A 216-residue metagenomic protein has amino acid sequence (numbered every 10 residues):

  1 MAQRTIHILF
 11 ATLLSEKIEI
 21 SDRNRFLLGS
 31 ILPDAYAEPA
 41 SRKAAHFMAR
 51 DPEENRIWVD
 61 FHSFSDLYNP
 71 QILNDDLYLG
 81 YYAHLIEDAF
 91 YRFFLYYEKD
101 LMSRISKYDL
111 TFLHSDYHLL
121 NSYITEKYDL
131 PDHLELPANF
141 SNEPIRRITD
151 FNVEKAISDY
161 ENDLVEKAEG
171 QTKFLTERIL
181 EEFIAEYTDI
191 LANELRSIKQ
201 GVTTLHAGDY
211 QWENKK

Functional and structural regions predicted by a protein language model:
M1-K216: N-terminal leader/auxiliary helical segments
